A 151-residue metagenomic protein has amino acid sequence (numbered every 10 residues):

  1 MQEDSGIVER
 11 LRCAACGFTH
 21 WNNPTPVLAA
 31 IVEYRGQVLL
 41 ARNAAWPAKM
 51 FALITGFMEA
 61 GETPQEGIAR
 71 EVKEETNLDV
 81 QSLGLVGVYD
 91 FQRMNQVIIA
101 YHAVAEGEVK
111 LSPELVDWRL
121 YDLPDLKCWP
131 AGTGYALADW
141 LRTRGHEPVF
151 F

Functional and structural regions predicted by a protein language model:
M1-A30: Acidic, metal-coordinating catalytic segment for phosphate/diphosphate chemistry, firing primarily on the Nudix
Q2-D4, L78-G87: A short coil-to-beta-strand element that immediately follows conserved catalytic motifs
P26-L28, G36, V97-I99, V116: Change "...and in nucleic-acid phosphodiester-cleaving endonucleases..." to "...and in nucleic-acid processing enzymes
E33-E74: Conserved Nudix-box catalytic region and its N-terminal flanking loop in Nudix hydrolases and closely related
Y89-K110, L123, W140-L141: Active-site-adjacent beta-strand/loop module that shapes the phosphate/pyrophosphate-binding cleft
L111-R142: NUDIX/MutT-family hydrolases
